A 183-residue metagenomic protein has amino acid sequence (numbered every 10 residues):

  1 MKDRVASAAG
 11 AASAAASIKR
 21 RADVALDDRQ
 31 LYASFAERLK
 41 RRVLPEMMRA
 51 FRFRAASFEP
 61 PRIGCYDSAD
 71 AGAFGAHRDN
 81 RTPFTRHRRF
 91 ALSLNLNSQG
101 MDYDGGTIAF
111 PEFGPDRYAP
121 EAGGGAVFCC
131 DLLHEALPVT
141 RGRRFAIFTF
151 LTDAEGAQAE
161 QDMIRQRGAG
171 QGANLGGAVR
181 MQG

Functional and structural regions predicted by a protein language model:
M1-G125, D131-G183: Fe(II)/2-oxoglutarate oxygenase catalytic core
